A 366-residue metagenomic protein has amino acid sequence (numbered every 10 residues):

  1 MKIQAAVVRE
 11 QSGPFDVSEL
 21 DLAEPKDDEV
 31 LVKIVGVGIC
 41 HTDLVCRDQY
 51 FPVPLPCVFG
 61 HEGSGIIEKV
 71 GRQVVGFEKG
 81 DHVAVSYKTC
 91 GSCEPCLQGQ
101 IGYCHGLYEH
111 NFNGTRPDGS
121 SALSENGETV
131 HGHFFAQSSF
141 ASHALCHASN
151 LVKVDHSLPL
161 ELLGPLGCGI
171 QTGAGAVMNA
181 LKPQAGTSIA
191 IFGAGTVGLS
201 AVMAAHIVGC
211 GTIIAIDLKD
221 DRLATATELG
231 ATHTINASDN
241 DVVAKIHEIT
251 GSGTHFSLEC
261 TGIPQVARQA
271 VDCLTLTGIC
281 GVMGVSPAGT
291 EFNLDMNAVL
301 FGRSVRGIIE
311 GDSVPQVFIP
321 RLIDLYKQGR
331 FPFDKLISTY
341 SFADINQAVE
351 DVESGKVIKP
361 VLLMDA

Functional and structural regions predicted by a protein language model:
M1, S252, R268-D272, L276 (+2 more regions): C-terminal hydrophobic helical "lid"/dimerization subdomain of Rossmann-like NAD(P)H-dependent oxidoreductases
L22, E94-F192: NAD(P)H dinucleotide-binding glycine-rich loop of Rossmann-like/cofactor-binding domains, especially the beta1-alpha1
A23-V37, Y50-L97, G102, V152-L158: Glycine-rich beta-strand-centered segment in the early N-terminal region that forms part of a ligand/cofactor-binding
L31, S64, V83-A84, V177 (+3 more regions): Hydrophobic beta-strand signal
S188-A194, L199, M203-D272: Adenosine-nucleotide cofactor-binding segment
G278-I279, R303: Glycine-centered, small-residue-biased loops immediately flanking beta-strands in adenine/cofactor-binding cores
V285-G302, P320: Rossmann-fold NAD(P)-binding glycine/threonine-rich loop
